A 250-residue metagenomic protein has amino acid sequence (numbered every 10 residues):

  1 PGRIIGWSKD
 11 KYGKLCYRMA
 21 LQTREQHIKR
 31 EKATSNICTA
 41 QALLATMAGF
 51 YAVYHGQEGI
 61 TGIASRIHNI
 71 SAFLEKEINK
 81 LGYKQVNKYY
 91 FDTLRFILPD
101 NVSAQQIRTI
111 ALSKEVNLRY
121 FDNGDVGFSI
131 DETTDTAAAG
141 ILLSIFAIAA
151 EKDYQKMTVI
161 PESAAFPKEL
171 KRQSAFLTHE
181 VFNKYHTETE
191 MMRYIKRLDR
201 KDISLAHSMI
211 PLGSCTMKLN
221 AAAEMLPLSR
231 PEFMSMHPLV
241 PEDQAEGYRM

Functional and structural regions predicted by a protein language model:
P1-E77, L81, V86-K88: Active-site C-terminal subdomain of aminotransferase-like
H27-K29, V53-G59, V86-Y90, K171-R172 (+1 more regions): Gly-rich Lys/Arg/Thr-decorated short loops/hinges at beta-loop-alpha junctions or inter-strand turns that position
S71, T187, E232-M250: Conserved N-terminal alpha-helix of the aminotransferase class I/II PLP-enzyme fold
L81-A111, I130-T133: Conserved PLP-binding catalytic core of the aspartate aminotransferase-like
K84-Y89, L118-D122, M209: Short beta-strand
I110-S113, F121-I148, K152: Noncatalytic alpha-helical scaffolds and linker/capping helices
T136-P211, C215-A223, L228-E232: Flexible inter-domain linker/hinge segments
